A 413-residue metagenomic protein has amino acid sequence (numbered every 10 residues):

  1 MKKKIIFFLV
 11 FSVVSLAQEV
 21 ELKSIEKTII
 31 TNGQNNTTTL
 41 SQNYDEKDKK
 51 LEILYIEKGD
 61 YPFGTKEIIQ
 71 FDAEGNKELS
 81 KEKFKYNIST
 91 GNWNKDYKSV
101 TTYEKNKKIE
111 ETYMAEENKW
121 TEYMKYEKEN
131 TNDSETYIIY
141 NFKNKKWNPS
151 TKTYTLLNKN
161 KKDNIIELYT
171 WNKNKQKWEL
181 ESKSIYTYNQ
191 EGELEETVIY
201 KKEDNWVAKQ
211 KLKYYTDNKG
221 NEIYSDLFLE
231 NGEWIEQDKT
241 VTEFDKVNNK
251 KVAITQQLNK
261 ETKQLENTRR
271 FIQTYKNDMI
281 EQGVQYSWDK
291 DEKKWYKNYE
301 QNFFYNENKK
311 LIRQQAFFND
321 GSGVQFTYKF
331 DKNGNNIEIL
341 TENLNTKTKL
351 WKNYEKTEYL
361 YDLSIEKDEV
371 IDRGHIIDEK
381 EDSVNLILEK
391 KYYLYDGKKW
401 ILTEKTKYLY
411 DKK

Functional and structural regions predicted by a protein language model:
K4-V14: Sec-dependent N-terminal signal peptides
Q18-K413: Buried hydrophobic residues that stabilize the cores of well-folded domains
